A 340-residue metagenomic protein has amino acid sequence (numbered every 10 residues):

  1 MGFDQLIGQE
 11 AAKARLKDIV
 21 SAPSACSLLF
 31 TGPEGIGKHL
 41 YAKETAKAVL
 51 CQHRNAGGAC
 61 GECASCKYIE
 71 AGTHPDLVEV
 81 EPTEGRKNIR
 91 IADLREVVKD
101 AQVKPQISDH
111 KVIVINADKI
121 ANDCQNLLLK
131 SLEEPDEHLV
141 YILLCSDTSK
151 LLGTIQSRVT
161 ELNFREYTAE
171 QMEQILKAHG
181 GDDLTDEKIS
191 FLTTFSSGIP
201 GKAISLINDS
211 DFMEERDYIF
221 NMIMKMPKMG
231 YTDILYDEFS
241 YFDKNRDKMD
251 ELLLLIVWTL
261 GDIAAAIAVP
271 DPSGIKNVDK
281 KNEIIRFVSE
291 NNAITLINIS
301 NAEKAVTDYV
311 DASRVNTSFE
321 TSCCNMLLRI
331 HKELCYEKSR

Functional and structural regions predicted by a protein language model:
M1-A117, V140: P-loop/Walker A NTP-binding region and its immediately flanking N-terminal helices in P-loop NTPase folds
M1-K47, Y68, D147-L255, A266-R340: Charged, glycine-rich active-site and insertion segments that engage polyanionic ligands
A12, I113, I120, C124 (+3 more regions): Helical "lid/switch" subdomain of P-loop NTPase nucleotide-binding domains
C51, V103, E133-E134, A178: Conserved amphipathic alpha-helical interaction elements at protein-protein interfaces in regulatory, energy-coupling
R90-I91, N122-N126, D250: Conserved strand-to-helix beginnings and helix N-cap segments that scaffold or border functional pockets
Q102, I120, N126-L143: Conserved catalytic/switch belt of AAA+ P-loop NTPases
K119-I120, E134, K150, E161: Residues immediately C-terminal
